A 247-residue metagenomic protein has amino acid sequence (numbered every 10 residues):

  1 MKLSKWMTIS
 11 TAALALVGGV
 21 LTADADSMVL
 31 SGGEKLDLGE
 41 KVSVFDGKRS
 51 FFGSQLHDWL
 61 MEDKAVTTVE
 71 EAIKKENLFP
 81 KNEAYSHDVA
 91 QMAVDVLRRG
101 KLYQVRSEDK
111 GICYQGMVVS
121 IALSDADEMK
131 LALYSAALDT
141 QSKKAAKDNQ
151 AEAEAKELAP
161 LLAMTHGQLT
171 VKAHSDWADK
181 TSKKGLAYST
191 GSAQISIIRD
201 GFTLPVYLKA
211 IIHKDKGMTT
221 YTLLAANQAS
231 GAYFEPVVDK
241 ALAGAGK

Functional and structural regions predicted by a protein language model:
M1-S10: Bacterial N-terminal signal peptides that target proteins for export
S10-G18: Bacterial N-terminal signal peptides
G19-A25: Sec/Tat signal peptide C-region and signal peptidase I cleavage site
M28-R98: N-terminal Sec/ER secretory leader and immediately downstream segment of secreted/extracellular precursors
G33-L36, E40-V42, D215-K247: Surface-exposed amphipathic alpha-helical segments
E70, S135, D139-S142, L242: Residue-level detector of alpha-helical secondary structure
E71, F79-D125, D148-K209: Signature of long, low-cysteine stretches enriched in small and polar/charged residues
V206-M218: A short, surface-exposed beta-strand/turn
